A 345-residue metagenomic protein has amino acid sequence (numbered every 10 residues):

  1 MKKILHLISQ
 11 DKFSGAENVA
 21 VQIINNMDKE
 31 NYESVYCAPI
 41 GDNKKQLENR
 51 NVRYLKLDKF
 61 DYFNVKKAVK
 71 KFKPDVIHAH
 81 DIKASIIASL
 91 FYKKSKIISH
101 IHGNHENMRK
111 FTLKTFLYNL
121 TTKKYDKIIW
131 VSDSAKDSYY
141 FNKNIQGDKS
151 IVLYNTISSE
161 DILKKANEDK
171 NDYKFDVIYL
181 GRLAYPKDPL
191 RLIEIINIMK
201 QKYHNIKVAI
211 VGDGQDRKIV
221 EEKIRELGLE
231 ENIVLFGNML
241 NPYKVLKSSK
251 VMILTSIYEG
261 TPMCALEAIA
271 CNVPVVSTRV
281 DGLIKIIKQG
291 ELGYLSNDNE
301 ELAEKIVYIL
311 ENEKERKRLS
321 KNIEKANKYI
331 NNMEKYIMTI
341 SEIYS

Functional and structural regions predicted by a protein language model:
H6-D61: N-terminal strand-loop element at the rim of the active site of nucleotide-sugar-dependent glycosyltransferases
S14-Q22, F175, Y179-Q201, V208-I210 (+3 more regions): A conserved mid-protein helix/loop that constitutes part of the nucleotide-sugar donor-binding site
G15, K314-Y344: A charged, aromatic-enriched C-terminal amphipathic alpha-helix characteristic of glycosyltransferases across folds
A79-S85, I101: Short His-centered aromatic/hydrophobic patch
Y140-F141, K149-K174: Acidic anion/phosphate-binding donor-loop and adjacent secondary structure in glycosyltransferase catalytic cores
N238, I257: Aromatic "clamp/platform" in nucleotide-sugar-dependent glycosyltransferases that forms part of the donor/acceptor
P274-S277: Short hydrophobic beta-strand element within catalytic cores of glycosyltransferases and related nucleotide-activated
Q289-E300, Y308-E313: Conserved acidic donor-binding segment of nucleotide-sugar-dependent glycosyltransferases
